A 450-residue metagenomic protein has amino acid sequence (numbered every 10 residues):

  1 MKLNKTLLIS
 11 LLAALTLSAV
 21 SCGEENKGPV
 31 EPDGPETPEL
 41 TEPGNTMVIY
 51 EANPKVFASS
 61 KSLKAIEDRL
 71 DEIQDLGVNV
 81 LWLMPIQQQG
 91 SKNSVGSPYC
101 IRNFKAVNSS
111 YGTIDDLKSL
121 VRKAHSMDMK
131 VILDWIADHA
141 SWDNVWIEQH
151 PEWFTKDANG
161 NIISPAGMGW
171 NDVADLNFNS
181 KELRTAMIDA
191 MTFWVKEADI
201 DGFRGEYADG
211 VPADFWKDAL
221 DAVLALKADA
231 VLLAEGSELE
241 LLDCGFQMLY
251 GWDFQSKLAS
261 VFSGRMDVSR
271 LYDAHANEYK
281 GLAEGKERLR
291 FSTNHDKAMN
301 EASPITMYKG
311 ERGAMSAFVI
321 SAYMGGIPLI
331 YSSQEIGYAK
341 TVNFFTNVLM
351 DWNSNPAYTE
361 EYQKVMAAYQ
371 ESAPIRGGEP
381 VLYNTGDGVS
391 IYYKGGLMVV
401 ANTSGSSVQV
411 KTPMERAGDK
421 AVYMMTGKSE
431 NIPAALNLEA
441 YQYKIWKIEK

Functional and structural regions predicted by a protein language model:
M1-I9: Bacterial N-terminal signal peptides that target proteins for export
S10-S18: Bacterial N-terminal signal peptides
C22-W82, Q88, K309-E311, G325 (+2 more regions): Carbohydrate-interacting/catalytic domains
P38-K64, D68-V80, M84-A198, D218-K227 (+1 more regions): Substrate-binding/active-site clefts of carbohydrate-active enzymes
W82-S94, D134-D143, E206-P212, E235-L239 (+2 more regions): Short, solvent-exposed turn/loop segments enriched in Gly/Ser/Thr/Pro and often Arg
I132-L133, R204, L233, S292 (+2 more regions): Generic enzyme active-site microenvironment
K196, E206-F291, M307-E311, I320 (+4 more regions): Active-site-proximal helices and loops of the catalytic beta/alpha 8
N300-Y308: Short, solvent-exposed helix-loop connector elements
